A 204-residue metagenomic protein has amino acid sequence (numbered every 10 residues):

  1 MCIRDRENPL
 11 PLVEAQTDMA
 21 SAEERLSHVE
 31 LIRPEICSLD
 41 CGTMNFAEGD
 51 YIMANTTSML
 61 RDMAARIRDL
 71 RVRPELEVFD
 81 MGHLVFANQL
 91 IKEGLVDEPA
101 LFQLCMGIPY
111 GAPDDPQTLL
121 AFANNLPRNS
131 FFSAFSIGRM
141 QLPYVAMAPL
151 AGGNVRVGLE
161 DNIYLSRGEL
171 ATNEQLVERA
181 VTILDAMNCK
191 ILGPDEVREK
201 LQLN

Functional and structural regions predicted by a protein language model:
M1-D5: Conserved small/polar residues in nucleotide/adenosyl-binding loops
N8-E30, E35, F46: Glycine/small-residue-rich loop that forms an oxyanion/phosphate-binding "nest" at active or ligand-binding sites
E24-S27, L31, A65, Q89 (+3 more regions): Charged/polar, solvent-exposed surface patches and flexible loops
I36-L159, L170-A171, Q175: Catalytic alpha/beta core domains of metabolic enzymes, predominantly
N162-S166: Short beta-alpha connecting loops at secondary-structure transitions that line or flank enzyme active sites
E169-M187: Ligand-binding grooves and catalytic loops that recognize ribose/phosphate and carbohydrate rings, and esterified lipid
T182-N204: Mid-to-C-terminal alpha-helical segments outside catalytic/metal-binding sites
